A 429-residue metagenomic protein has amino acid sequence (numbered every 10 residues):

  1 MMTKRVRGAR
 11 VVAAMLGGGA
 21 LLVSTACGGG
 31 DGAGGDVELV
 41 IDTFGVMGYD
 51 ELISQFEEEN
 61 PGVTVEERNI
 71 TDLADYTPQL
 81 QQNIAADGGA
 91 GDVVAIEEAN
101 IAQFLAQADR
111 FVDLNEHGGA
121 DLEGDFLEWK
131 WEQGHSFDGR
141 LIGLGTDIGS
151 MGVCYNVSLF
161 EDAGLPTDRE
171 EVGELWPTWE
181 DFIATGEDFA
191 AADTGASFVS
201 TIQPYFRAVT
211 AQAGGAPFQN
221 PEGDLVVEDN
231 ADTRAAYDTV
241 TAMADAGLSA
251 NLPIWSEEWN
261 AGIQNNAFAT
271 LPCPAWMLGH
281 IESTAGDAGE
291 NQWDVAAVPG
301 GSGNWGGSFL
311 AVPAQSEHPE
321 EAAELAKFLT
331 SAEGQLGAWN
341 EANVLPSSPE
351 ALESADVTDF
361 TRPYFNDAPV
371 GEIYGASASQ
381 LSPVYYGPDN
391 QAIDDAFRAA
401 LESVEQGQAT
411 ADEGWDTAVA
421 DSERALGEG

Functional and structural regions predicted by a protein language model:
M2-Q103, E320-E321, E333, G337 (+4 more regions): Conserved N-terminal structural module of periplasmic/extracytoplasmic solute-binding proteins
N69-Q82, E98-A99, L175-D181, N251-N265: Short helix-initiation/N-cap motifs at beta->coil->alpha
E97-G152, E290-D294, D359-T361: Hinge/lid segment of periplasmic solute-binding proteins
N115-F126, E170-L175, A216-A235, S283-A288 (+4 more regions): Short, solvent-exposed loop/beta-turn-alpha elements that line the ligand-binding surface or hinge of extracytoplasmic
D138-T146, M151, E161, T178-V226 (+2 more regions): Extracytoplasmic/periplasmic solute-binding protein
T185-G186, G223-P253: Glycine-centered hinge/linker elements that transmit conformational signals in sensory and ligand-binding systems
D245-L248, T284-L345: Extracytoplasmic/periplasmic substrate-recognition and gating elements
F365-A418: C-terminal capping/gating helix-and-loop segments adjacent to ligand/active sites or protein-protein/ligand interfaces
